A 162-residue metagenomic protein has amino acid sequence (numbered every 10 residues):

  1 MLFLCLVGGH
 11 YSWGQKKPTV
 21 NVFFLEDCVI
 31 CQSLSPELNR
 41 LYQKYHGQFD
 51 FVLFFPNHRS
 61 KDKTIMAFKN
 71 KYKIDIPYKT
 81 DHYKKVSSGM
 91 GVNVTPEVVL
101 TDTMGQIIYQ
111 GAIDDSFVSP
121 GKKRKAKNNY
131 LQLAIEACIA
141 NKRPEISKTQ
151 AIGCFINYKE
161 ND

Functional and structural regions predicted by a protein language model:
M1-K16: Bacterial Sec-dependent N-terminal signal peptides
K16-P18, G47-D50, I74-I76, T103: Loop/turn elements at helix/coil->beta-strand transitions in domains of secreted/extracellular proteins
K16-Q32, I135: Short active-site neighborhood of thiol/selenol oxidoreductases, capturing the structured segment around
L25-D27, L53-P56, P120-K122: Second-shell loop/turn segments in exported
L25-L34, H58, I152-N157: Short, thiol/selenol-centered motifs that function as redox-active sites or metal-ligating centers
S33-K71, H82-G89: Structural microenvironment flanking redox-active thiols in thiol-disulfide oxidoreductases
K69-Q110: Short, internal strand/loop/helix patches that form the active-site neighborhood or redox-interaction surface
T103, I107-D162: Thiol-/selenol-based redox modules, centered on thioredoxin-like and closely related oxidoreductase domains
